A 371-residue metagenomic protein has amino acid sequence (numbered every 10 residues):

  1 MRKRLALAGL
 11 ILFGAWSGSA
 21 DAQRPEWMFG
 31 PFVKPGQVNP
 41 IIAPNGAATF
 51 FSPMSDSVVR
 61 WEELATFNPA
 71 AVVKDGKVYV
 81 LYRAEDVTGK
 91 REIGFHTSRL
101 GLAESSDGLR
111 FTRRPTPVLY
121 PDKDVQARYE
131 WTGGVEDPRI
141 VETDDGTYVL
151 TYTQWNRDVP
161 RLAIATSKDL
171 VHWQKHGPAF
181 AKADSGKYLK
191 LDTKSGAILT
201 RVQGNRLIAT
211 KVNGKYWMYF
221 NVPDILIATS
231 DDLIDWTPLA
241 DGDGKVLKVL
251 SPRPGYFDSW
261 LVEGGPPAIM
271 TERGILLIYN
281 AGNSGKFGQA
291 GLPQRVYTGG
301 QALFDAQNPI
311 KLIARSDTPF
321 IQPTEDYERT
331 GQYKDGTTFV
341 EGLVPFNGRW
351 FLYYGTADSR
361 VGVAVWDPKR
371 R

Functional and structural regions predicted by a protein language model:
M1-A6: Bacterial N-terminal signal peptides that target proteins for export
A8-A15: Bacterial N-terminal signal peptides
G18: Active-site glycine/GP-rich loop and adjacent strand/helix microenvironment that borders small-molecule binding pockets
A22-G133, V141-W260, I269-Y333, N347-R371: Beta-rich carbohydrate-recognition and catalytic domains
D335-T338: Low-complexity, glycine/alanine/valine/leucine- and proline-rich hydrophobic stretches
